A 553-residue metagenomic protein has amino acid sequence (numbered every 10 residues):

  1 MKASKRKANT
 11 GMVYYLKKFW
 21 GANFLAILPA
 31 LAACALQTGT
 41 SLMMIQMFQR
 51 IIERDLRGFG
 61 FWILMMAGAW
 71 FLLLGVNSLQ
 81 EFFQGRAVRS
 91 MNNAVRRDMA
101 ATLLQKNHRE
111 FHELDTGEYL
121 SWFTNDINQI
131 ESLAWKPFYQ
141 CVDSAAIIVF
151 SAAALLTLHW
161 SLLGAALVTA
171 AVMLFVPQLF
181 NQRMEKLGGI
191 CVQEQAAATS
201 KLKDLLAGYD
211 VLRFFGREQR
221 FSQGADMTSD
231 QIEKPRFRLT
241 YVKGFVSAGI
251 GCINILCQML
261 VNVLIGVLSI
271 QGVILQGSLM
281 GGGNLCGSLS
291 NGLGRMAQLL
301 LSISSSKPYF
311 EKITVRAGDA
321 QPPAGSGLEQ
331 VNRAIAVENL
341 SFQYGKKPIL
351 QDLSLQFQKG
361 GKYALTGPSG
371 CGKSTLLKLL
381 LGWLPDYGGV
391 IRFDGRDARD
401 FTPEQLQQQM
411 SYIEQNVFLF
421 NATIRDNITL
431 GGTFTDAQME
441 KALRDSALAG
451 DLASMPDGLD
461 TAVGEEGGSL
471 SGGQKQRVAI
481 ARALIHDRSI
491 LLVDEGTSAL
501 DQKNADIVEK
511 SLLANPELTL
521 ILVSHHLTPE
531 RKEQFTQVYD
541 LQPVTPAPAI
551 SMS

Functional and structural regions predicted by a protein language model:
M1-Q37, E53-W62, Q80-Q84, V88 (+9 more regions): Membrane-integrated ABC transporters
Y15-G21, H108-R109, N125-A134, F138 (+7 more regions): An intracellular "coupling" helix at the cytosolic face of ABC transporter transmembrane type-1 domains
W20-V76, T157-S161, Q276: Transmembrane helix-loop-helix hairpins at lipid-water interfaces of multipass membrane proteins, especially the type-1
L28, L36-T40, E53-L56, T124-T169 (+2 more regions): Hydrophobic alpha-helical transmembrane segments of ABC transporter permease domains
M65-N77, A170-V172, Q178, K243-V263 (+1 more regions): Hydrophobic alpha-helical segments in the permease module
R97, V390-R392, D400, Q407 (+2 more regions): ABC ATPase nucleotide-binding domain helical subdomain, centered on the C-loop/LSGGQ "ABC signature"
R217, Y241, G282-R316: Cytosolic ends of transmembrane helices, especially the final helix of ABC transmembrane type-1 domains
L381: Helix-to-loop junction immediately C-terminal to a conserved catalytic motif
